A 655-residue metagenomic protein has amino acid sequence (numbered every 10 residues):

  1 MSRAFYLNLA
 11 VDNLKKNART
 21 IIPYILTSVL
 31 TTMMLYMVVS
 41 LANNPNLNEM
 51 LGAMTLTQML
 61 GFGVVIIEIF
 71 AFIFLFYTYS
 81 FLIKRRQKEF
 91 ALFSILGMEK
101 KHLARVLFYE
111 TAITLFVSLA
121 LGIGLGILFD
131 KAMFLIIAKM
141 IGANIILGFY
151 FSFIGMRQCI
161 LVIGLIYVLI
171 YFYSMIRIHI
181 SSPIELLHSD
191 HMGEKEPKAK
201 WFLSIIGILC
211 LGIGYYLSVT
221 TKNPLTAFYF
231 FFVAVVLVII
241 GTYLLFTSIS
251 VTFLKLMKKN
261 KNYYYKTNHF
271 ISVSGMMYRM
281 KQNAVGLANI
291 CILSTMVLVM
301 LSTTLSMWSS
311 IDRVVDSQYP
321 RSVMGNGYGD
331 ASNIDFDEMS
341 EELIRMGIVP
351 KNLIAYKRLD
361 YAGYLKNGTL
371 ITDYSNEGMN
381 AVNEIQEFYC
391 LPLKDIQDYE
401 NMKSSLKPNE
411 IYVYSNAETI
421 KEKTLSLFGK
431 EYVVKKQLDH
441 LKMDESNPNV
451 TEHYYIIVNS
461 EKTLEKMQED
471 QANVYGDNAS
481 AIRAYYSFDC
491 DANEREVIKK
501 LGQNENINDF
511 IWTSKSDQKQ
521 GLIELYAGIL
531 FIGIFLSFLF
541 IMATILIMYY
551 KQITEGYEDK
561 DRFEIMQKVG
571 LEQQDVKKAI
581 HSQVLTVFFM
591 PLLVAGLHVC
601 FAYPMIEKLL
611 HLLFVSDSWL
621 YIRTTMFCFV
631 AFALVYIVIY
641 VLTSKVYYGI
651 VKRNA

Functional and structural regions predicted by a protein language model:
M1-T32, E196-W201, C210, L245-S294 (+2 more regions): N-terminal Sec/SRP start-transfer signal
R3, L7, V11, R105 (+10 more regions): Alpha-helical membrane-protein architecture signal
R3-F5, I180-E194, Y557-E558, Y648-A655: Short cytosolic juxtamembrane segments of multi-pass membrane proteins
R19-N46, T55-A91, T111-L125, I205-I206 (+5 more regions): Hydrophobic alpha-helical transmembrane segments of multi-pass inner-membrane transport and secretion
S40-A53, I123-G155, G212-Y229, P591-N654: Short helix-loop junctions at transmembrane helix boundaries
I113-M257: Hydrophobic alpha-helical segments
V314-M542: Basic-flanked hydrophobic alpha-helices used for secretion and membrane insertion
